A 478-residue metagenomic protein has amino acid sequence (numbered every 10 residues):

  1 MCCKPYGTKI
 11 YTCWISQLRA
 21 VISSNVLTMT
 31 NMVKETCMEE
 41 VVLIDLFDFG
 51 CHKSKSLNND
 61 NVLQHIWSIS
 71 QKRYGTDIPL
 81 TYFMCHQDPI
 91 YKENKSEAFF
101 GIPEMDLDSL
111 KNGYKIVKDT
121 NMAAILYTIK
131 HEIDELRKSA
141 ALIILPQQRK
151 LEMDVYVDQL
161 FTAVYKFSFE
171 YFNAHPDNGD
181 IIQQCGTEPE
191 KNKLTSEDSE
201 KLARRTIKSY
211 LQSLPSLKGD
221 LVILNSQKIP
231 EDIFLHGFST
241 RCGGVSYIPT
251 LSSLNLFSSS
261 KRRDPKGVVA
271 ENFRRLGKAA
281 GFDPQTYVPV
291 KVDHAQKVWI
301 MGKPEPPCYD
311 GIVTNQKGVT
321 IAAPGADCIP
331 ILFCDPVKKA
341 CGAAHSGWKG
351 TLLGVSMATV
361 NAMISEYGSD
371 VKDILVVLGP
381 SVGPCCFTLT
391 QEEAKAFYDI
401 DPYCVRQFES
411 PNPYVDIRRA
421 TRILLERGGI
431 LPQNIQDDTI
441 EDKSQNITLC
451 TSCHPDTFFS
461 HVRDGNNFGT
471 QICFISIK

Functional and structural regions predicted by a protein language model:
C2, K9-K478: Active-site microenvironment for binding and transforming phosphate-containing groups
